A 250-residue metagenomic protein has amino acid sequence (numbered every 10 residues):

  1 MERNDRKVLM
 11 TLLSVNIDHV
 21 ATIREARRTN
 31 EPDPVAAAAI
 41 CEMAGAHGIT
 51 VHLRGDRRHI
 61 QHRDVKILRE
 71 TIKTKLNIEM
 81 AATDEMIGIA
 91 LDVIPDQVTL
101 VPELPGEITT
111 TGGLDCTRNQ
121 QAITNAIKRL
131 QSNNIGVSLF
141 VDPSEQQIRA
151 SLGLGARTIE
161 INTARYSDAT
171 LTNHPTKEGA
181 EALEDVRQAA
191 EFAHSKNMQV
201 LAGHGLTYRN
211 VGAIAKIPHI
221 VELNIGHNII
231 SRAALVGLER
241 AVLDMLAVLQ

Functional and structural regions predicted by a protein language model:
D5-E85, I89-P95, G153, E178-E181 (+1 more regions): Conserved N-terminal beta1-alpha1 strand-loop-helix module at the mouth
T11-I17, I49-V51, L76-I78, V98-L100 (+4 more regions): Hydrophobic faces of well-ordered beta-strands that scaffold small-molecule active sites in alpha/beta enzyme cores
G45-H47, T71-K73, D92-V98, S132 (+2 more regions): Glycine-enriched alpha-helix->loop->beta-strand junction motifs that scaffold or abut catalytic
R58-D84, R118-S138, E178-A202, M245-L249: Alpha-helix-loop-beta-strand connector modules within alpha/beta enzyme cores
R69, T172-G179, S231-Q250: C-terminal helical cap(s) of enzyme catalytic domains, especially alpha/beta-barrels
D84-V93, S144-L154, A202, L206-I220: Catalytic cores of alpha/beta
L100-E107, T158-L171, H219-L238: Glycine-rich phosphate-binding active-site loops on the catalytic face of alpha/beta enzymes
G136-F192: Histidine/lysine/aspartate-rich catalytic loop segments that bind and position anionic ligands
